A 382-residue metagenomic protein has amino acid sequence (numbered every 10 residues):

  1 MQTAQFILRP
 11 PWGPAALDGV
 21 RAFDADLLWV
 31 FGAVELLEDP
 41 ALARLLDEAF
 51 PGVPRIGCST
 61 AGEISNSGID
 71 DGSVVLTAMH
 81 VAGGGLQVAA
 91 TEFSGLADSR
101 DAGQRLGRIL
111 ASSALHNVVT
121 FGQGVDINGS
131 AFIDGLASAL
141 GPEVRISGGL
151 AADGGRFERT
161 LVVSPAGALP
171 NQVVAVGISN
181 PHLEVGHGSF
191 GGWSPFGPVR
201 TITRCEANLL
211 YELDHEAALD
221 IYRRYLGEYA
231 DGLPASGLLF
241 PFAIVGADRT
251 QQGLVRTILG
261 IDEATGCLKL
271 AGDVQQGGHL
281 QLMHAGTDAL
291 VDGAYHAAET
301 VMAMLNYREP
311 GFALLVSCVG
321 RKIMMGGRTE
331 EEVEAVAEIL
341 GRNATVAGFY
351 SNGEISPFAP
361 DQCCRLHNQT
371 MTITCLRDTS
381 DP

Functional and structural regions predicted by a protein language model:
M1-P54, C58-G326, E330-G341, F349-P382: Small-residue-enriched flexible segments
